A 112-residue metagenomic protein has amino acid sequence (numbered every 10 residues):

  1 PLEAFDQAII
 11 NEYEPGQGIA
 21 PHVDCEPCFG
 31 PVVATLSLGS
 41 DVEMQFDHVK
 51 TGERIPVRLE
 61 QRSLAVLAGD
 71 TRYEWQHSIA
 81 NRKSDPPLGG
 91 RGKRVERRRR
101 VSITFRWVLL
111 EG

Functional and structural regions predicted by a protein language model:
P1-E43, L110: Conserved double-stranded beta-helix
E43-G112: Catalytic core of Fe(II)/2-oxoglutarate
